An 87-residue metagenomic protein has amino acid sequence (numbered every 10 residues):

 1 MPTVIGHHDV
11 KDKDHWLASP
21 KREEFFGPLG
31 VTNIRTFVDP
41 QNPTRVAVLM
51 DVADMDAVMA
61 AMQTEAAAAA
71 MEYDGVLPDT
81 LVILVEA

Functional and structural regions predicted by a protein language model:
M1-A87: Short S/T/G/P-rich N-terminal loop/turn motif that feeds into the first structured element of a domain
